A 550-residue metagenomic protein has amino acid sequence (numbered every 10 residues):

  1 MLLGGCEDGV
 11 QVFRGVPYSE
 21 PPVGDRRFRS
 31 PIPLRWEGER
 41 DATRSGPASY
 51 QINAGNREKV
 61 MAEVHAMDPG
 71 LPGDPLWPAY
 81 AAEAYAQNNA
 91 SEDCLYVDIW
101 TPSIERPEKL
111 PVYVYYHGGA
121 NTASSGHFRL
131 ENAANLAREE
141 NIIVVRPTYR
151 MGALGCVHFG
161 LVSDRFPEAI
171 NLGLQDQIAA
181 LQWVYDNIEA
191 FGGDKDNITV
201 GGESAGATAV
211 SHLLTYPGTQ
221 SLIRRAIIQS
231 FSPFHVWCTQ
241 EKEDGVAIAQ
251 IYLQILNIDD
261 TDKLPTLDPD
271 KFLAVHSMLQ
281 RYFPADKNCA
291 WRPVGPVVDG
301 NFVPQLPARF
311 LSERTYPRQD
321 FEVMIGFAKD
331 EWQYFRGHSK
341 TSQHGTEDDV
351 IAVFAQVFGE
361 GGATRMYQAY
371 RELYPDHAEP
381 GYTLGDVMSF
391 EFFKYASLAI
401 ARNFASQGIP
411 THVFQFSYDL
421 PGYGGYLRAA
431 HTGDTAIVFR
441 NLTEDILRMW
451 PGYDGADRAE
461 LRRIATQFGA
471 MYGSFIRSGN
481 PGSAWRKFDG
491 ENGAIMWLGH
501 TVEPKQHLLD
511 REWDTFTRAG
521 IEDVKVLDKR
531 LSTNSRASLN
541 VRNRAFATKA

Functional and structural regions predicted by a protein language model:
M1-N171, K195, M449-F468, I476-S483 (+5 more regions): Non-catalytic accessory segments of hydrolases
E83, A179-Q182, D186, Q220 (+3 more regions): Substrate-access "cap/lid" subdomains that shape and gate the entrance to catalytic or ligand-binding pockets
E108-V112, E140-V145, D194-I198, T219-R225 (+2 more regions): Loop/turn elements at helix/coil->beta-strand transitions in domains of secreted/extracellular proteins
G118, L172-D176, S204-A207: Active-site loop->helix "elbow" adjoining a glycine-rich segment at hydrolase catalytic centers
T148, G201, Y216, I227-S230 (+1 more regions): Alpha/beta-hydrolase-fold catalytic nucleophile elbow
V184, F191-S204: Alpha/beta-hydrolase fold nucleophile elbow
A207-T219: Short glycine-enriched nucleophile-adjacent loop and the immediately C-terminal alpha-helix near the catalytic center
K394-A550: Mobile gating loops/cap/lid regions near enzyme active sites that modulate substrate access
